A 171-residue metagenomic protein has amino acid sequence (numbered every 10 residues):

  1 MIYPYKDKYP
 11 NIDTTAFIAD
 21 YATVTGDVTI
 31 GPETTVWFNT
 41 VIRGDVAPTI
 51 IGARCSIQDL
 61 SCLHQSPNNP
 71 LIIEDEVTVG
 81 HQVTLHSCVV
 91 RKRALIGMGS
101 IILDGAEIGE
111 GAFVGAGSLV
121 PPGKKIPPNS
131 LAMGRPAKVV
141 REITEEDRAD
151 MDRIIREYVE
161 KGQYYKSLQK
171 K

Functional and structural regions predicted by a protein language model:
M1-N11, D45, I51-A53, D59-L60 (+2 more regions): Glycine-rich hexapeptide-repeat left-handed beta-helix
D7, N11-Q65: A positional/architectural concept
